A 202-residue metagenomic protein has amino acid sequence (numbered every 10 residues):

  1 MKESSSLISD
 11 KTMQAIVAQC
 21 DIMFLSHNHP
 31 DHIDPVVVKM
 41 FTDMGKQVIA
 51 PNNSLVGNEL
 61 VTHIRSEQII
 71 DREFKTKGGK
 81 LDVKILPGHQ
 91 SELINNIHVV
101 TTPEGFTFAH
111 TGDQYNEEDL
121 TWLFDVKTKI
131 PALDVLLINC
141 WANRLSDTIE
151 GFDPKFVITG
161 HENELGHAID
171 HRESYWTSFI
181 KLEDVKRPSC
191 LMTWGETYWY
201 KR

Functional and structural regions predicted by a protein language model:
M1-F24, P35-V37, Q114-I130: Pre-active-site segment of Zn-dependent metallo-hydrolases
K11-F74: Active-site HxH/HxHxD metal-binding segment of metal-dependent hydrolases
A18, D43, L81, I130-P131 (+1 more regions): Structured loop/turn residues at beta-strand edges in well-structured enzyme cores
Q19-D31, I49-N52, F108-Q114, D134-W141 (+3 more regions): Active-site neighborhood of phospho(di)ester-bond hydrolases with catalytic His/Asp-centered motifs
P35-T42, L123-T128, L145-E150, W176-L182: Short amphipathic alpha-helical segments and helix-helix/interface helices
E59-D82, E92, W122, E150-R202: Binuclear metal-ion centers of metallo-dependent hydrolases, dominated by the metallo-beta-lactamase
K84-P87: Conserved S-adenosyl-L-methionine
H89-D153: Active-site-proximal loop/helix segments of hydrolase catalytic cores
